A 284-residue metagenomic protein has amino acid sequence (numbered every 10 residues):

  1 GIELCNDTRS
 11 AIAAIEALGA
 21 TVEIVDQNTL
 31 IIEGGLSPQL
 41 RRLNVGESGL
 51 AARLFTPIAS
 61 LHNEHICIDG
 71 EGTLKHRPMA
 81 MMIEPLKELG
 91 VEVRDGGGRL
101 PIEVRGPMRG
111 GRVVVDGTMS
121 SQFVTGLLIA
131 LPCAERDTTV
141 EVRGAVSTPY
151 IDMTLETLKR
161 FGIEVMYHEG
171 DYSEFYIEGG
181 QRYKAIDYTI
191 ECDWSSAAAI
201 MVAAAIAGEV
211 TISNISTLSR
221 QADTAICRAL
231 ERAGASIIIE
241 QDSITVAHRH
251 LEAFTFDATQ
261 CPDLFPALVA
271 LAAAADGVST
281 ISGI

Functional and structural regions predicted by a protein language model:
G1-I284: Short, structured segments at the rim of ligand-binding sites
